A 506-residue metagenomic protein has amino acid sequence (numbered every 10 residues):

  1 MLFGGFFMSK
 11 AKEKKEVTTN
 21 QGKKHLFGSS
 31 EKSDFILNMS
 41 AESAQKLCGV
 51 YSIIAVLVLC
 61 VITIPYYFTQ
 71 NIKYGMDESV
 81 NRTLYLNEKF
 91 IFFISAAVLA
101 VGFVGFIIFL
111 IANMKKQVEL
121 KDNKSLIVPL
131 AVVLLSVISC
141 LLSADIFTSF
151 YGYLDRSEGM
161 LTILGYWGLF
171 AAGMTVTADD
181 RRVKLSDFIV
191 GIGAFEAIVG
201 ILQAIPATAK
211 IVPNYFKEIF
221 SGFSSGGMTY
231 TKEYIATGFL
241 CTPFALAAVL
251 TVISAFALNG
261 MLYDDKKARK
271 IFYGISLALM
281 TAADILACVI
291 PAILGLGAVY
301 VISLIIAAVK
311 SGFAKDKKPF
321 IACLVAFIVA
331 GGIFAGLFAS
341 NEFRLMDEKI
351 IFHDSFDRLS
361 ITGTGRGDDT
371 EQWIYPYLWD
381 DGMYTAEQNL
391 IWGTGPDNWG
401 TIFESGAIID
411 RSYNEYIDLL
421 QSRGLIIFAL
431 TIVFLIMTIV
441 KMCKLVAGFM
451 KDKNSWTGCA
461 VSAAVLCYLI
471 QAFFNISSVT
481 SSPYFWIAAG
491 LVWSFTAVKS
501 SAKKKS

Functional and structural regions predicted by a protein language model:
K10-T18, G22-K23, G28-S29, S40-V61 (+9 more regions): Alpha-helical transmembrane segments of multi-pass inner-membrane proteins
I54-G75, L99-L164: N-terminal hydrophobic segments of proteins, predominantly signal-anchor/transmembrane helices of inner/organellar
Y67-Y74, D145-F147, G200-N214, F338-K349: Helix-to-loop transition at the C-terminal end of transmembrane segments
K73-E88, T148, F223-F239, W373 (+1 more regions): Juxtamembrane membrane-water interface segments that cap and precede transmembrane helices
Y74-S95, F147-A178, I293, M346-H353: Alpha-helical transmembrane segments and their immediate interhelical/interface regions in integral membrane proteins
F150-D155, F244, C288-G295, D410-N414 (+1 more regions): Membrane-interface catalytic loops of GT-C/OST-like multi-pass glycosylation enzymes that act
T208, L345-K349, H353-I409, Y416 (+1 more regions): TM-adjacent membrane-interface loops and short helices in multi-pass inner/ER membrane proteins
A497-K505: Membrane-interface capping segments at transmembrane-helix boundaries
